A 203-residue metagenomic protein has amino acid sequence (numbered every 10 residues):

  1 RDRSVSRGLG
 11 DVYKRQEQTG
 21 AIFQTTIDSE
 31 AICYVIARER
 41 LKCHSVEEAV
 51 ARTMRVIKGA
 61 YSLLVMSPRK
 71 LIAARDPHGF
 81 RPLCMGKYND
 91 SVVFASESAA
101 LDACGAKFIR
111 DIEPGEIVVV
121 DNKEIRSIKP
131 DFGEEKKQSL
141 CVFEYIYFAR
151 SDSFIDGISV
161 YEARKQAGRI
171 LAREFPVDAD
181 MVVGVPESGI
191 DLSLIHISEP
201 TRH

Functional and structural regions predicted by a protein language model:
R1-S4, G10-P114, V119-M181, V185: Conserved short alpha-helical segments that host acidic/polar catalytic motifs at enzyme active sites
L9, I197-H203: A short, hydrophobic C-terminal helix/tail in secreted or cell-surface proteins
R75-D76, L192-L194: A short acidic (Asp/Glu
M85, L194-H196: Short amphipathic alpha-helical segments
P186-D191: Gly/Ser/Thr-rich loops at beta-strand to alpha-helix junctions that form or flank small-molecule/cofactor-binding
